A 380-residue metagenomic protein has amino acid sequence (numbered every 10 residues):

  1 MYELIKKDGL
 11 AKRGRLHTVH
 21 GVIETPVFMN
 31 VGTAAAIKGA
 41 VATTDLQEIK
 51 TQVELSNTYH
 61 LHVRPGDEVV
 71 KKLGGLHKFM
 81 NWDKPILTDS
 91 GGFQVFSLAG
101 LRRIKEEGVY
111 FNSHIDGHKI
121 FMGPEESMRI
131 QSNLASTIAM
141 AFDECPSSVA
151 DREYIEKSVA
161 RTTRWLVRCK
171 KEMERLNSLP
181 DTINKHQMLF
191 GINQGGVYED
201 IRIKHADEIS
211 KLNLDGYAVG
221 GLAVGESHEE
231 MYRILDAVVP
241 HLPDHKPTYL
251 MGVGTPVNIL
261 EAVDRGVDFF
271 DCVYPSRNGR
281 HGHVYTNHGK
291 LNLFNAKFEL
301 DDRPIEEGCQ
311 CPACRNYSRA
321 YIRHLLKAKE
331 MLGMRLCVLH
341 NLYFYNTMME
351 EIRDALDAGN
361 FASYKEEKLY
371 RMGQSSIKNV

Functional and structural regions predicted by a protein language model:
M1-I183, A296-E299: Non-catalytic, usually N-terminal nucleic-acid engagement modules in DNA/RNA processing proteins
M1-R15, I23-G32, G39-A40, D143-V149 (+1 more regions): C-terminal extensions of enzymes
G21, E54, D89, Q131 (+5 more regions): Conserved, mostly hydrophobic/aromatic
N30, H60-H62, F93-Q94, P146-S147 (+5 more regions): Short, solvent-exposed loop/turn segments at secondary-structure junctions
E126, I130, K157-R168, K204 (+4 more regions): A non-catalytic, amphipathic alpha-helix used as a structural packing/dimerization or gating element in enzyme scaffolds
S147-D151, E156, G216-L222, M331-M334: Glycine- and acidic
T163, E172, L176, N184 (+1 more regions): Glycine-rich phosphate/ribose-binding loops and adjacent secondary-structure elements that form binding surfaces
S178-K185, Q374-V380: Short, basic, low-complexity termini and linkers enriched in Ser/Thr/Gly/Pro that act as targeting/leader peptides
